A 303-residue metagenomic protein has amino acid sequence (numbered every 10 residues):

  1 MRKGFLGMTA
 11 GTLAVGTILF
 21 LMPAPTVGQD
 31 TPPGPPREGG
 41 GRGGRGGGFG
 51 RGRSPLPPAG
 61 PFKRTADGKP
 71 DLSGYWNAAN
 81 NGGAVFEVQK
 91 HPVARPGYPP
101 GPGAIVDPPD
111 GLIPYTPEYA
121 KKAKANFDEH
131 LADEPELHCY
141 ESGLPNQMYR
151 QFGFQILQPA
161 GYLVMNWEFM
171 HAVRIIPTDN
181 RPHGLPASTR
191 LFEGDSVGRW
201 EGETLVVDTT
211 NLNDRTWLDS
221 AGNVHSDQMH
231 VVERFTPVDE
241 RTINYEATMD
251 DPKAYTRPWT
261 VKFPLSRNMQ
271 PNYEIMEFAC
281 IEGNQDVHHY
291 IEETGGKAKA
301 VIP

Functional and structural regions predicted by a protein language model:
R2-P303: PEST-like low-complexity, intrinsically disordered acidic/proline/serine-rich tracts that flank trafficking/processing
